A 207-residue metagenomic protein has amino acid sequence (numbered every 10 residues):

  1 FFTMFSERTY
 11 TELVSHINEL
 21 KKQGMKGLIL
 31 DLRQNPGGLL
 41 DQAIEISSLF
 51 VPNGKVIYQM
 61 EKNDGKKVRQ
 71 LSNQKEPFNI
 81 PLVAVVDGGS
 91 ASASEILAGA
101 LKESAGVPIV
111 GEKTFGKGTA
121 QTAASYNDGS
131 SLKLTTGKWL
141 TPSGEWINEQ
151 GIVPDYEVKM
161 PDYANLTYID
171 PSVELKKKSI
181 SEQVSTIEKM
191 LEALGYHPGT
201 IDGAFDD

Functional and structural regions predicted by a protein language model:
F1-K117, Q121-A124: Cleft-lining beta-strand/loop regions that shape enzyme active-site pockets
Y126-N127, P154: Beta-strand-rich C-terminal secretin pore/gate domain of Gram-negative outer-membrane secretion/extrusion channels
D128, K133-G137: Short acidic, Pro/Gly- and aromatic-enriched capping/linker segments at domain boundaries
T141: Short, acidic, Ser/Thr-enriched surface-loop or helix-capping motifs
Q150-K176: Conserved helicase C-terminal RecA-like lobe
L175-D207: A short amphipathic alpha-helical interaction element
